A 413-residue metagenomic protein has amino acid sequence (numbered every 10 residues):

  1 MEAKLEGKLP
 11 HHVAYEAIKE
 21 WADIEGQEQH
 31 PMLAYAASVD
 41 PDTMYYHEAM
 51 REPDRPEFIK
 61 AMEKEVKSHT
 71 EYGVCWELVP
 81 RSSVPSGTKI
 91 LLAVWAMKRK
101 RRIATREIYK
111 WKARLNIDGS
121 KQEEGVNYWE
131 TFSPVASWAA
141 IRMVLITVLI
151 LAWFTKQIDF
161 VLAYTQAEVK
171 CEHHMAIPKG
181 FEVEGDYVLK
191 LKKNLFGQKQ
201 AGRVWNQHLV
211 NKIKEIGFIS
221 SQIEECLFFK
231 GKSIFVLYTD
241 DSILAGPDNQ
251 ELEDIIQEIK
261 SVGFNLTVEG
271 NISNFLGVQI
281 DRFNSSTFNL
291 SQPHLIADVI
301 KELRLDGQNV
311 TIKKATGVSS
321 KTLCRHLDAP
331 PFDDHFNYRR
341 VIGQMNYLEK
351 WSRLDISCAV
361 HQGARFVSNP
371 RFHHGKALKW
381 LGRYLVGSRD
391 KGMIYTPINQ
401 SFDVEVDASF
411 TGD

Functional and structural regions predicted by a protein language model:
M1-D413: Long, low-complexity, charge-biased intrinsically disordered regions
